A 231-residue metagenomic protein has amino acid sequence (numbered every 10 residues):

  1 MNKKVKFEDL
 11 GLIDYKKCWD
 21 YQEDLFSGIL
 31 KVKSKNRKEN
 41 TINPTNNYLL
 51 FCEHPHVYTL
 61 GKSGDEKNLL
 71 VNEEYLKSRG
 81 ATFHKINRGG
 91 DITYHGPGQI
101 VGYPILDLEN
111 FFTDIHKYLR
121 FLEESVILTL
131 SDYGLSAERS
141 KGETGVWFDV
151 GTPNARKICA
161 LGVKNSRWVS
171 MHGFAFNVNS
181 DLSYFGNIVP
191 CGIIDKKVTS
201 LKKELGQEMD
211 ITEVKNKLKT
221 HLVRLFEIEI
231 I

Functional and structural regions predicted by a protein language model:
M1-A155, M209: N-terminal lobe of the biotin/lipoate ligase/transferase fold
N2-L10, N110-I158, V163-I231: Long, positively charged amphipathic alpha-helical accessory segments at protein N-termini or as interdomain linkers
